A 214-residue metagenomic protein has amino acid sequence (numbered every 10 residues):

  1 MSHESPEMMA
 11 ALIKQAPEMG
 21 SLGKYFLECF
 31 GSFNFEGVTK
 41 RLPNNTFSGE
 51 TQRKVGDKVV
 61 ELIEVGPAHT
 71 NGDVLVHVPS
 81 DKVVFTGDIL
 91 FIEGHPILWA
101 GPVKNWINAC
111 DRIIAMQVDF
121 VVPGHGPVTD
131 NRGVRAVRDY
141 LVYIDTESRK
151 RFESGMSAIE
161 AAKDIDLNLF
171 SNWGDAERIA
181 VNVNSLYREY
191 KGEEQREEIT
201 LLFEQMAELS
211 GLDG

Functional and structural regions predicted by a protein language model:
M1-E64, C110, Q117: Metallo-beta-lactamase
S2, P6-I13, G20-L27, R138 (+6 more regions): Generic detector of well-ordered alpha-helical segments enriched in charged/polar residues, highlighting helical
H3-E7, A11-Q15, M19, I92-E93 (+6 more regions): Structured segments of extracytoplasmic/periplasmic soluble domains in secreted or envelope-associated proteins
P17-N34, P67-D73, P79, F85 (+1 more regions): Short N-terminal secondary-structure initiator segments
S21-T39, P43, V122-G126, I179-I199: Short flexible/disordered coil segments
F47, R53, L62, V76 (+2 more regions): Generic structural hydrophobic/aromatic packing signal, biased to beta-strands
Q52, V59-Y143, E147-K150: Metallo-beta-lactamase
E153-G214: C-terminal regulatory/interaction regions
